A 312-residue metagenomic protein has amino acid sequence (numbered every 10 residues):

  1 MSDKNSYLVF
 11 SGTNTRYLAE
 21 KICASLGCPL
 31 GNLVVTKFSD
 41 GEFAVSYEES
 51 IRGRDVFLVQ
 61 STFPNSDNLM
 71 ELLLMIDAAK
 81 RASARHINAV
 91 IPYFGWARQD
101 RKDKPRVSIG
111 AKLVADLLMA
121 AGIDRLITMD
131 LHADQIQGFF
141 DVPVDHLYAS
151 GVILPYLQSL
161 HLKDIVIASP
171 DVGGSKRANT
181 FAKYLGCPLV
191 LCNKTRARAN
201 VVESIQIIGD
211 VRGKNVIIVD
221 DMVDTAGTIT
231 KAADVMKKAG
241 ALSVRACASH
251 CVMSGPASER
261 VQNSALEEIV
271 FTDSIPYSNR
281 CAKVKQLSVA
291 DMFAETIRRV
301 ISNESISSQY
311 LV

Functional and structural regions predicted by a protein language model:
M1-V312: PRPP-associated nucleotide enzymes
